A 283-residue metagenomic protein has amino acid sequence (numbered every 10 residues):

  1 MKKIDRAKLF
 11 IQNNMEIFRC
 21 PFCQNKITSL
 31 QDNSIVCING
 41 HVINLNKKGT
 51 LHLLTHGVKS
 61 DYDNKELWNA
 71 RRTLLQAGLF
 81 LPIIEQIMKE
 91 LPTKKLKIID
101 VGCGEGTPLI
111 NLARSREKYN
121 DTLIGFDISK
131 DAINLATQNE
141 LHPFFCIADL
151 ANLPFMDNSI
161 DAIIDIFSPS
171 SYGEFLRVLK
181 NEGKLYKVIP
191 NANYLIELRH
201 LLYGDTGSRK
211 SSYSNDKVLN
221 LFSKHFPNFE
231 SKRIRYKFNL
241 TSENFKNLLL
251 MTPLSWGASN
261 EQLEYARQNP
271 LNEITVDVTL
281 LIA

Functional and structural regions predicted by a protein language model:
M1-S60: N-terminal auxiliary segments of SAM/dcSAM-dependent transferases
N14-F18, K232-A283: Conserved Class I S-adenosyl-L-methionine
S60-P82, Q86: Class I SAM-dependent methyltransferase Rossmann-like catalytic core, especially the SAM/SAH-binding loop
K95-G104: Conserved class I S-adenosyl-L-methionine
E105-K118: Conserved SAM-binding loop of SAM-dependent methyltransferases across substrates and taxa, primarily the Class I
D127-S129: Conserved SAM/SAH-binding beta-strand->alpha-helix loop
G183-A192: Conserved beta-strand signature within the Rossmann-like core of class I S-adenosyl-L-methionine
N191-S208: Short, glycine-/aromatic-enriched active-site segment of Class I SAM-dependent methyltransferases
